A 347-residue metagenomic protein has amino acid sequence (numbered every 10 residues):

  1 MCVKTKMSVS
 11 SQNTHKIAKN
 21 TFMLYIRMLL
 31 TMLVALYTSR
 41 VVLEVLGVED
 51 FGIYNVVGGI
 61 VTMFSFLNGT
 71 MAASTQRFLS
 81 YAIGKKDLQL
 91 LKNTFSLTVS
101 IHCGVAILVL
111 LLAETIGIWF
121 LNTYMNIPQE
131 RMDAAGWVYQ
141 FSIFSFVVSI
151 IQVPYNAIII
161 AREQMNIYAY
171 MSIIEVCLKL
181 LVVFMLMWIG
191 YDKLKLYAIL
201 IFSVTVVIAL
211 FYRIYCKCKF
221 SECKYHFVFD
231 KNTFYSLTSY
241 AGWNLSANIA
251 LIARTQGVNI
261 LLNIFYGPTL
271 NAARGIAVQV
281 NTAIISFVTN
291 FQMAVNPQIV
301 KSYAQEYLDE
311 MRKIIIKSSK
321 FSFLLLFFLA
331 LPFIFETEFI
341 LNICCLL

Functional and structural regions predicted by a protein language model:
M1-I17, L194-I199, Y212-T255, Q298-K313: Interhelical loop/hinge segments that connect adjacent transmembrane helices in multipass membrane
C2, L97-Y124, L181, M185 (+2 more regions): Alpha-helical transmembrane segments of multi-pass membrane transport and lipid-handling proteins
H15-Y81, L110-E114, K179-L180, S239-T269 (+1 more regions): Signature of the first transmembrane helix
A18, F144-S172, F184, C216: Membrane-interface junctions at transmembrane-helix termini in multi-pass inner-membrane proteins
R27, A169-C218, S239-Y240, V278-N281: Hydrophobic alpha-helical transmembrane segments
G52-N68, L97-I101, L200, V207 (+4 more regions): Alpha-helical transmembrane segments of polytopic membrane transporters and translocases
G69-K85, A161, F220-S221, T282-S319: Helix-loop junctions and terminal segments of transmembrane helices in multi-pass membrane transport/translocation
T115-I118, P128-Q152, A198-I199, V207 (+2 more regions): Alpha-helical transmembrane segments of multi-pass membrane proteins
